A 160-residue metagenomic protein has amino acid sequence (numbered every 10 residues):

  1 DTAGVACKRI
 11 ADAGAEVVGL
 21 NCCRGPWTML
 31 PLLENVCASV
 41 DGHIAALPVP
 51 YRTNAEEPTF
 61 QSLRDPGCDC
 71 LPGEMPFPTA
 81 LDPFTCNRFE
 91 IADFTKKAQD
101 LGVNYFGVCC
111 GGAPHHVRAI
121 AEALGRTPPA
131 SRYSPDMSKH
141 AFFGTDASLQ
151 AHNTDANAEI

Functional and structural regions predicted by a protein language model:
D1-I160: Domain-level signal for soluble alpha/beta catalytic cores
